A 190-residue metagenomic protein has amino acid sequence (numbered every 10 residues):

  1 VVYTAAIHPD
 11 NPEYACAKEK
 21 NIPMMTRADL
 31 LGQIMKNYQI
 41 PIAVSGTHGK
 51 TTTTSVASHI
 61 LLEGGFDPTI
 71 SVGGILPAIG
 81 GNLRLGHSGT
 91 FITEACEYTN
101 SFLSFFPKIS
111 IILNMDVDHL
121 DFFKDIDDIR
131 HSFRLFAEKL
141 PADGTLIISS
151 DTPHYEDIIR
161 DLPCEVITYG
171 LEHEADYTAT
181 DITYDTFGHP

Functional and structural regions predicted by a protein language model:
A5-S150, H154-C164: Phosphate-binding loop of NTP-binding sites
I167: Long, charge-dense, solvent-exposed interaction surfaces that engage phosphate-rich ligands
E174-A175, F187: Glycine-/charge-enriched secondary-structure boundary and capping motifs
T183-P190: Acidic-glycine-rich active-site phosphate/pyrophosphate-binding loop
